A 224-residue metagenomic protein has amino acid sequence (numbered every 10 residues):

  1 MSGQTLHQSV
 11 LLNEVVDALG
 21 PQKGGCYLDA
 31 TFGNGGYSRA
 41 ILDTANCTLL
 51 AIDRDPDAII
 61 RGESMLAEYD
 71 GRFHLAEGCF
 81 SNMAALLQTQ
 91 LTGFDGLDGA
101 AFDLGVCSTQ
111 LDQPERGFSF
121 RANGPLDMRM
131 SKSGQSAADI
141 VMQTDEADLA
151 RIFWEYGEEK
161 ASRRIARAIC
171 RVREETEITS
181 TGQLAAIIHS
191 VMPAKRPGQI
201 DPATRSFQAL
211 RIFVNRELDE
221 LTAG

Functional and structural regions predicted by a protein language model:
M1-G224: S-adenosyl-L-methionine-dependent methyltransferase catalytic core, i.e., the SAM/SAH-binding region
